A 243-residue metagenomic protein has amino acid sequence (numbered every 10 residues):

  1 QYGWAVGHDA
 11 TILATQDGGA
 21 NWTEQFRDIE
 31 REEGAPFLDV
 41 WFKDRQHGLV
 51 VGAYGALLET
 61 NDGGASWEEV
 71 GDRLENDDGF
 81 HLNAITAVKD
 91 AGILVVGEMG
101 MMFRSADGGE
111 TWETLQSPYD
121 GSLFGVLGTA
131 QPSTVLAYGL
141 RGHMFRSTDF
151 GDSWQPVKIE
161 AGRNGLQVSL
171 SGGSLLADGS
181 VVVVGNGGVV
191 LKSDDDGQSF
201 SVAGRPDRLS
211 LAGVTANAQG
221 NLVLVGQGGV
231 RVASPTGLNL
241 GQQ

Functional and structural regions predicted by a protein language model:
Q1-Q243: Residue-level hotspots at or immediately adjacent to binding/recognition sites across diverse folds
